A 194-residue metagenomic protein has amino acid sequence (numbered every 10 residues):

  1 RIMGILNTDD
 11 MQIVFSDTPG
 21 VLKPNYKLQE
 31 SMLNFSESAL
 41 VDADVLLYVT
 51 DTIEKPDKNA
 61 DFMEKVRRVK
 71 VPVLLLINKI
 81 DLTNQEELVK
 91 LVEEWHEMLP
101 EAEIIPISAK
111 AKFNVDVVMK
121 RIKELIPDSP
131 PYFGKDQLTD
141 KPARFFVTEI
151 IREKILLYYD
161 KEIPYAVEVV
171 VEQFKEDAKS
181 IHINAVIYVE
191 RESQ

Functional and structural regions predicted by a protein language model:
R1-V45, T50, A185-Y188: Conserved G1/Walker A P-loop phosphate-binding module
G4, N34-V41, D61-E64, E86-E97 (+6 more regions): Solvent-exposed alpha-helical segments within well-ordered globular domains of core cellular machineries
I5-D9, P24, A39, A43-L46 (+4 more regions): Conserved, well-folded catalytic cores of nucleic-acid-processing and energy-transducing macromolecular machines
S16, L76, V170-E172: Solvent-exposed beta-strand sheet faces enriched in polar/charged residues
P19, K110, E172-F174: Short loop/turn motifs enriched for small/polar and acidic residues
K23, L40-D61, K70-L88, I105-P106 (+2 more regions): Conserved Switch II/interswitch segment of TRAFAC-class P-loop GTPases
R67-L74, I80-F146: Canonical P-loop GTPase G-domain recognition
A143-Q194: P-loop NTP-binding site
